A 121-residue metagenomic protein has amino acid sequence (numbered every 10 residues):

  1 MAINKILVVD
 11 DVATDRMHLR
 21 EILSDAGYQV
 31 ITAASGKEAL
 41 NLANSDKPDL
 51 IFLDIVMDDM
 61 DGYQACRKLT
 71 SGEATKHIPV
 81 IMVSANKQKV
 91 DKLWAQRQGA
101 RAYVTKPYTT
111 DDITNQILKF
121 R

Functional and structural regions predicted by a protein language model:
M17-D25: Charged docking surfaces used in two-component/phosphorelay signaling
G27-A34, L42, V104: Short hydrophobic/Thr-rich beta-strand motif most characteristic of the beta2 strand and flanking loop of CheY-like
D46-F52: Active-site beta3 strand of CheY-like receiver
M57: Receiver (REC) domain active-site loop signature in two-component systems and cognate sites in sensor histidine kinases
Y108-I117: C-terminal output helix
